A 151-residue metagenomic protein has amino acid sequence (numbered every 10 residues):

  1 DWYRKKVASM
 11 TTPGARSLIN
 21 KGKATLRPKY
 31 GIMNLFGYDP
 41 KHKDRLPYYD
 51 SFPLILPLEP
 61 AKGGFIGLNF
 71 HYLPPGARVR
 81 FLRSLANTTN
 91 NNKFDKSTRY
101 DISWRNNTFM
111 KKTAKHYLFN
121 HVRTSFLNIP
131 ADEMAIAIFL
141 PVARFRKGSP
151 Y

Functional and structural regions predicted by a protein language model:
D1-I32: Mixed-charge, Lys/Arg-rich low-complexity intrinsically disordered regions
W2-Y3, Y38, W104: A residue-identity detector for tryptophan
I19, I32, I55, I66 (+3 more regions): Weak global preference for isoleucine
G31-P40: A short beta-strand micro-motif
H42-D44: Short, solvent-exposed loop/turn segments at secondary-structure junctions
L46-L85: Basic/aromatic-rich interaction segments and small domains that mediate binding to polyanionic partners
L73-Y151: Intrinsically disordered, low-complexity, charged/polar segments
